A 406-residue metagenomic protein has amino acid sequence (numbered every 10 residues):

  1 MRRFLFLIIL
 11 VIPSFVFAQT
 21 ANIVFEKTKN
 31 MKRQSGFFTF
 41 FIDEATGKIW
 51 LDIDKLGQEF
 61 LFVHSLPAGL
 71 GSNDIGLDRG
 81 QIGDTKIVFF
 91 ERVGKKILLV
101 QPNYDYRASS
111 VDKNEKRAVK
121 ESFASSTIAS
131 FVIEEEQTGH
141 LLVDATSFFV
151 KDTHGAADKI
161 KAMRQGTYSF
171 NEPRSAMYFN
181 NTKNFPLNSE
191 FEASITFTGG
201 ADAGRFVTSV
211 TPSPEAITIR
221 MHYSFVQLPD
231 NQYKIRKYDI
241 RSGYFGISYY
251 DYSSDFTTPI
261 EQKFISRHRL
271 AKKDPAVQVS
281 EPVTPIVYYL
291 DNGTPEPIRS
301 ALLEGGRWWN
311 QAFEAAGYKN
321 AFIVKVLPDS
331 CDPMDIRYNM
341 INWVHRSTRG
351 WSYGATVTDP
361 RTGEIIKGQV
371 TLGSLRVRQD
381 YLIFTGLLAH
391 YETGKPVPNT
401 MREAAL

Functional and structural regions predicted by a protein language model:
F4-P13: Sec-dependent N-terminal signal peptides
S14-A18: Sec/Tat signal peptide C-region and signal peptidase I cleavage site
Q19-T294, A312, V326-L406: Auxiliary tRNA-acceptor-end handling modules of aminoacyl-tRNA synthetases
Q58, G293-A321: Zn2+-dependent metallopeptidase catalytic core
